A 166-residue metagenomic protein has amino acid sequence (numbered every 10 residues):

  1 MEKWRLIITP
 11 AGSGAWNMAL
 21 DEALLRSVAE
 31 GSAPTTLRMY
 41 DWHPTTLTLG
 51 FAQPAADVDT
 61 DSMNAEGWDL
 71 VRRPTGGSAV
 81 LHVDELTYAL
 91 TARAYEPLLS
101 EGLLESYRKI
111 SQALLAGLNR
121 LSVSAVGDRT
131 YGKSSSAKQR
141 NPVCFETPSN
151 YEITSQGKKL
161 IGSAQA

Functional and structural regions predicted by a protein language model:
M1-A65, D69-R73, V123, C144 (+1 more regions): Active-site loop/lid in soluble adenylation, ligation, and acyl-transfer enzymes
L20, H82-D84, I110: Catalytic-loop motifs flanking and including active-site residues across diverse enzymes
V28, D84, K159: Active-site-proximal flexible loops/turns
W42, V83-E85, P148: Short, solvent-exposed loop/turn segments at the edges of secondary structure
A52, S78-A79, A164: Gly/Ser/Thr-rich beta-alpha loop segments that engage phosphate groups in nucleotides
D57-E101: A glycine-rich, hydrophobic loop/mini-helix early in the fold
L98-A166: Catalytic beta-strand/loop module used to bind and position nucleotide/cofactor moieties in cofactor-attachment
